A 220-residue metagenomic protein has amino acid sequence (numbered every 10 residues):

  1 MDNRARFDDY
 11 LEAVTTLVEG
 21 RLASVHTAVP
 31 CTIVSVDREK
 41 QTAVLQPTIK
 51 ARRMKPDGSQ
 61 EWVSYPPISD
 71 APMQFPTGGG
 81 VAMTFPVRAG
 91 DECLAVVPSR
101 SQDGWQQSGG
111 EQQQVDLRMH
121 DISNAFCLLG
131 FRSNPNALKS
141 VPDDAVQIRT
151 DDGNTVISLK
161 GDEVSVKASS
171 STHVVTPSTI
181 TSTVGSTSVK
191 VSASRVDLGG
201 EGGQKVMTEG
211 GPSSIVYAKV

Functional and structural regions predicted by a protein language model:
D2-D8, E163-V220: Intrinsic-disorder/coil detector with helix-boundary
D2-P177, T183: Hydrophobic packing positions characteristic of elongated beta-solenoid/beta-helix-type spike/fiber shafts
